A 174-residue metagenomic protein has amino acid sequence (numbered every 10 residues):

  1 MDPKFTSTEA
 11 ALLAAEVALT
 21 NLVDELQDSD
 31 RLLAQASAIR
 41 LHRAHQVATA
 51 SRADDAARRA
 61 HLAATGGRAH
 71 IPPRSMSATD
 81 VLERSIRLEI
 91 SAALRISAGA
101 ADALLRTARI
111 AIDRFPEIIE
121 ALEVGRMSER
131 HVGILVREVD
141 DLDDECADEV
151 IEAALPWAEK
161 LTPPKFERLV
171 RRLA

Functional and structural regions predicted by a protein language model:
M1-A174: Conserved C-terminal region and hinge/linker of Rieske [2Fe-2S] proteins, especially in Rieske oxygenase systems
